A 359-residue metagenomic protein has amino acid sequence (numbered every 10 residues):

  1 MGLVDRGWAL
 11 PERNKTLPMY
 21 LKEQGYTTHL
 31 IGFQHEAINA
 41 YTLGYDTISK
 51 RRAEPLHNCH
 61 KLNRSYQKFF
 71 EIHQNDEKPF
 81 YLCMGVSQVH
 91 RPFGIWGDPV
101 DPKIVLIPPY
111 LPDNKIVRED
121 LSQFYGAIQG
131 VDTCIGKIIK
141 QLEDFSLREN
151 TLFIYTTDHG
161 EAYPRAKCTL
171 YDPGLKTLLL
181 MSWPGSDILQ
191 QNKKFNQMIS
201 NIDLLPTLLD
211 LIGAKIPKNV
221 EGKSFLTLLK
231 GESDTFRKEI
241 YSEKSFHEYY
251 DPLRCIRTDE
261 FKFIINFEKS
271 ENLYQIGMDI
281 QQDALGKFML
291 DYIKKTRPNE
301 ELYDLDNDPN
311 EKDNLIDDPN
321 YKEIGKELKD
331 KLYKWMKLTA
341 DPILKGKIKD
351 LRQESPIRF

Functional and structural regions predicted by a protein language model:
M1-K294, E300, P309-K337, I343-F359: Formylglycine-dependent sulfatase
L305-N307: Extracellular, beta-strand-rich glycan-interacting domains
